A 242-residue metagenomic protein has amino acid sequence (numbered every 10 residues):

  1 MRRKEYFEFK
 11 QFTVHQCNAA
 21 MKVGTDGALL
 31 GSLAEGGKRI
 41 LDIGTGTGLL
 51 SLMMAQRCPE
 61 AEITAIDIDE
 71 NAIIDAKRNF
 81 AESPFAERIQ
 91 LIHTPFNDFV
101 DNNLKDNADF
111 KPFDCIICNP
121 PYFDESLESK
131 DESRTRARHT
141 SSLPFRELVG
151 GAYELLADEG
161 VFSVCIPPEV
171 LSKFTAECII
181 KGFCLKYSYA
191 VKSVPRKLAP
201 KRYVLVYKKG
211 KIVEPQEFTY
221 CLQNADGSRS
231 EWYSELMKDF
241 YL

Functional and structural regions predicted by a protein language model:
R2-R39, T45-R57, Y203, F218-C221: SAM-dependent Rossmann-like transferase core, predominantly class I methyltransferases with a strong bias toward
H15, T64, Q90-I92, K186-Y189: General small-molecule cofactor/ligand-binding pocket signal
A19, V23, L143-P200: Conserved Class I SAM-dependent methyltransferase catalytic core
L30, N119, L148, Y207: Residue-level signal for inorganic ion chemistry
S32-D109, C115-S129: Conserved SAM/SAH cofactor-binding pocket of Class I
I66, A72, N79, F113-P120 (+6 more regions): Structured catalytic cores of enzymes that bind and process phosphorylated ligands/cofactors
P120-E147: Mobile active-site "lid"/loop adjacent to the S-adenosyl-L-methionine
R196-L242: SAM/dcSAM-binding transferase cores
